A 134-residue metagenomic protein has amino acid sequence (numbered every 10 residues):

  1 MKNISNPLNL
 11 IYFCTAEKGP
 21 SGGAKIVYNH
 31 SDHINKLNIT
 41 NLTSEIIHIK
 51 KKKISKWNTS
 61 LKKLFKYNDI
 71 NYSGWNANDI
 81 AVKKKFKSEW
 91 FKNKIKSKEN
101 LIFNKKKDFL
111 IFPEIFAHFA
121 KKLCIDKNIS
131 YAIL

Functional and structural regions predicted by a protein language model:
S5-I11: Extreme N-terminal starter segment of soluble prokaryotic enzymes
I11, L37, A120-C124: Domain-length accessory/inserted modules outside core catalytic folds
F13-C14, I47, P113, L134: Short hydrophobic segments within beta-strands
C14-I26: A short, glycine/small-residue-rich beta-strand->loop->alpha-helix junction that serves as a flexible
P20-S21, K53-W57, H118-K121: Short catalytic/ligand-binding loop motif for oxyanion handling, primarily in non-cytosolic enzymes, centered on
H30-L42: A short, Lys/Arg-enriched amphipathic alpha-helix followed by its capping loop at the start of a domain
N41-I54: A short beta-strand-loop structural module common to alpha/beta enzyme folds
K62-L134: Extended catalytic core of nucleotide-activated donor transferases of GT-like folds
